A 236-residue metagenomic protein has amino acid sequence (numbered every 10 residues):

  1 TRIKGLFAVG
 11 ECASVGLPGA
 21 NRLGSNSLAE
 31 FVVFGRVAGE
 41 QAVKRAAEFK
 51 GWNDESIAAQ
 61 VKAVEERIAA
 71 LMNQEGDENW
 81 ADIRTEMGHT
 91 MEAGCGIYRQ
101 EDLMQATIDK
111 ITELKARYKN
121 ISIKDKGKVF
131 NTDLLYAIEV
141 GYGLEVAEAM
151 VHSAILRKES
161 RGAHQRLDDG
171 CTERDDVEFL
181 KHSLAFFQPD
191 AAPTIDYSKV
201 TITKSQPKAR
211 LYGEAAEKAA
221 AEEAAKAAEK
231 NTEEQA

Functional and structural regions predicted by a protein language model:
T1-A8, C12-A236: Glycine- and aromatic-enriched mobile tails/lids
